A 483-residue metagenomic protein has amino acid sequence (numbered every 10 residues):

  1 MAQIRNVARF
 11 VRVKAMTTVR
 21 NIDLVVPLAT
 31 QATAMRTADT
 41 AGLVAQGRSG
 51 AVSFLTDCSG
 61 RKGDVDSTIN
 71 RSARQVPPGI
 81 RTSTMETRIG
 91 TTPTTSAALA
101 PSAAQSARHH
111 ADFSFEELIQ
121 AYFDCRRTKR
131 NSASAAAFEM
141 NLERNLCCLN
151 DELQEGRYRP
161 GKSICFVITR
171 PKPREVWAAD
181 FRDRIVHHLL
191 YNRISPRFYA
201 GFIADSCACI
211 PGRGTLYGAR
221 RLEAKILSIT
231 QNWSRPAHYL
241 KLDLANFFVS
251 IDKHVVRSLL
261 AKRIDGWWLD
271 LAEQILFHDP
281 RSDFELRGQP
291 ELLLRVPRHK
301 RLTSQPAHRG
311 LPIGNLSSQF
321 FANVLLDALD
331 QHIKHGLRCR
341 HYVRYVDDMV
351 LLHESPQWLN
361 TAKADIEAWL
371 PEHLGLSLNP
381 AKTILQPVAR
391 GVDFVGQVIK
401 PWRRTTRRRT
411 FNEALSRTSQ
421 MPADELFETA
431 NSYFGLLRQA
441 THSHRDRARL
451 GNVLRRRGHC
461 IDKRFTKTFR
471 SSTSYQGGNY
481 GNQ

Functional and structural regions predicted by a protein language model:
A2-R9, A15-T18, L24-V26, Q31-A34 (+9 more regions): Right-hand nucleic-acid polymerase module
D57, D66, N70, R74-R127 (+2 more regions): Basic/polar, acidic-poor N-terminal "presequence/leader" segments that form or can form short amphipathic helices
Q105-R108, Y191-D252: Active-site-proximal segment of RNA-dependent polymerases
E117-L153: A structured, charge-rich N-terminal accessory region that forms the first stable segment of a protein and links
T128-A136, G161-H188, G201-R213, D279 (+1 more regions): Short, conserved non-catalytic motifs in the polymerase core
R144-K172: Active-site-flanking structural segment that lines cofactor/substrate pockets
N145, K225, I229-V346, L351-D365: Conserved polymerase palm-domain catalytic core
I264, E367-L376: A common structural junction motif
